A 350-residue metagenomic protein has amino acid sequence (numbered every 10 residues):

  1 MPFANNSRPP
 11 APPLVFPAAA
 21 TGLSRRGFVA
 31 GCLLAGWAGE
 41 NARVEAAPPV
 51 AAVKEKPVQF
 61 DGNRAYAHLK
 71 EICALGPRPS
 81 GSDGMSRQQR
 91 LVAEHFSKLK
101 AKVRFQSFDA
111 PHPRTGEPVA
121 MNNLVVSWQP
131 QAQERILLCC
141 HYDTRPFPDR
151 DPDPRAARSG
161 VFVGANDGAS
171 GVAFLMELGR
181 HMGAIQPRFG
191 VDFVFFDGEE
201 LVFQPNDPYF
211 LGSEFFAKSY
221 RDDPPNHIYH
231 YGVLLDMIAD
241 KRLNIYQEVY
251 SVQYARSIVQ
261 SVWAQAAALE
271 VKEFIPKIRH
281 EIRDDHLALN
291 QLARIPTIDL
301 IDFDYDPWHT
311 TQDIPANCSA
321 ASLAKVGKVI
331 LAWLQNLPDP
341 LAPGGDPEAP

Functional and structural regions predicted by a protein language model:
M1-L23, G27-W37: N-terminal secretory signal peptides
G36-V50: Signal peptide processing junction and immediate N-terminal pro/mature segment of secreted/exported proteins
K54-Q59, C73-G84, H112-T115, A157-A169 (+5 more regions): Second-shell loop/turn segments in exported
K56, S107, P111, P118 (+2 more regions): Active-site-adjacent substrate-binding region of metalloamidase/peptidase-like peptide-processing proteins
K56-V58, A67-Q131: A non-catalytic alpha/beta surface segment that caps or lines the substrate-entry region of metallo-dependent hydrolase
R64-E71, R87, L91-K98, S170-E177 (+6 more regions): Extracytoplasmic/secreted proteins, especially bacterial periplasmic and envelope-associated proteins
V125, I136-C139, D192-F195, H230-D236 (+1 more regions): Structural recognition of the beta-strand scaffold that forms the well-ordered cores of secreted hydrolase catalytic
S159-S257, S261, Q265, I278-E281 (+1 more regions): Acidic/histidine-rich catalytic neighborhood of metal-dependent amide-processing enzymes
